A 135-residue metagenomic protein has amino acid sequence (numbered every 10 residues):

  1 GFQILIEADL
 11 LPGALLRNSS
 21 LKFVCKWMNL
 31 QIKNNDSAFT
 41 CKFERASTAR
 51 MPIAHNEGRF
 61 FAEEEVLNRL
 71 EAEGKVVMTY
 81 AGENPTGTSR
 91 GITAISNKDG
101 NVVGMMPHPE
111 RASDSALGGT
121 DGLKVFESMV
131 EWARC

Functional and structural regions predicted by a protein language model:
G1-A38: Cysteine-nucleophile active-site neighborhood
E7-A8, F39-R45, F60-L67: A short secondary-structure junction signal
L16-S20, A38-F43, E83, I92-A94: A generic local secondary-structure boundary/capping motif
K22, F43-R45, L70, G87: A generic structural signal for short, solvent-exposed coil/turn residues that cap or connect secondary-structure
K26, S47, G91: Residues that flank catalytic or metal-binding motifs in active/ligand-binding sites
N29, K33, E44-A54: Mid-sequence, gly/pro-rich, charge-dense loop/helix-turn segments that line enzyme active sites
P52-C135: Acyltransferase
